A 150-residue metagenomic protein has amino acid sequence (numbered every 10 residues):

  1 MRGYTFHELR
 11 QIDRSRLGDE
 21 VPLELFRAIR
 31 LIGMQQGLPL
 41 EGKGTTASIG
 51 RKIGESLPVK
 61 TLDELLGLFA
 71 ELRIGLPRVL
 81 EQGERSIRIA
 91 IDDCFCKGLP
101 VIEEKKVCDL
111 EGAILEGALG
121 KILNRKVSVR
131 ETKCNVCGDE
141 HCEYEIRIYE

Functional and structural regions predicted by a protein language model:
M1-D109, K133-E143, R147-E150: N-terminal accessory segment detector
F69-L76, L119-V127: Short secondary-structure junctions
C108-N124: Active-site helix/loop of acyl-thioester processing domains in fatty-acid/polyketide metabolism, spanning hotdog-fold
N124, S128, N135-G138: Conserved mid-sequence domains
